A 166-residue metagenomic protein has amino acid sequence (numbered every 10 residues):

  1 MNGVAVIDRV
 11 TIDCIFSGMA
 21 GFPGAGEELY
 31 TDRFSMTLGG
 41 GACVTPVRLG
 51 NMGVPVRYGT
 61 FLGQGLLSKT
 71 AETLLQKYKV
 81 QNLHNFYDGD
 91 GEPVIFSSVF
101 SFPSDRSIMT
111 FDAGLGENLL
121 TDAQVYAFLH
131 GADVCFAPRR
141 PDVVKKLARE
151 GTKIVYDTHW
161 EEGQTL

Functional and structural regions predicted by a protein language model:
M1-F61, K69-T70: Glycine-rich phosphate/adenosyl-contacting loop at the front of the ribokinase-like
M1-I12, L74-Y87, F100-L166: Ribokinase/PfkB-type carbohydrate-kinase core domain
L38, Q64, F136: Charged, low-complexity surface patches
G40, L66, Q164: Residues that form or flank phosphate/diphosphate-binding pockets in enzymes that use nucleotide phosphates
G59-Q64, Q81-V94: Beta-strand->loop->alpha-helix junctions that form or flank phosphate-binding loops in nucleotide-handling enzymes
G63, L67, G116-E117: Glycine-/small-residue-rich active-site loops that bind phosphorylated ligands and cofactors
L66-L74: Short, mixed-charge aromatic SLiMs
S97: Conserved beta-strand and immediately adjacent loop positions that scaffold enzyme active sites
